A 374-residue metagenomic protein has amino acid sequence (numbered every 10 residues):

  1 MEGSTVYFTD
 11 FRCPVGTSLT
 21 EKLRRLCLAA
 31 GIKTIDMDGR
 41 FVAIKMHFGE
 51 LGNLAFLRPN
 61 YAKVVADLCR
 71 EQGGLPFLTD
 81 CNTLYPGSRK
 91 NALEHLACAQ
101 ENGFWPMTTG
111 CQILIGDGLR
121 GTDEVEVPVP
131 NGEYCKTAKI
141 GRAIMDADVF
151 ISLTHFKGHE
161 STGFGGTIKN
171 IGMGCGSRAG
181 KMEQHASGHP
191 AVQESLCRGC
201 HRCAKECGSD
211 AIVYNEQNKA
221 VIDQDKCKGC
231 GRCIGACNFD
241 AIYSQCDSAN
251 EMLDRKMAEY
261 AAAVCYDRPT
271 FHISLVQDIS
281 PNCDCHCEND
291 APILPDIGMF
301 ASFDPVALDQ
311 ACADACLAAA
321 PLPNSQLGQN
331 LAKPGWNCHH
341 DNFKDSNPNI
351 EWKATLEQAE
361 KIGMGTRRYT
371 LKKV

Functional and structural regions predicted by a protein language model:
E2-Y61, E71-D80, Y85-V374: Extended, low-polarity segments enriched in aliphatic/aromatic residues
A66-D67: Terminal amphipathic helices with adjacent charged low-complexity linkers/tails
